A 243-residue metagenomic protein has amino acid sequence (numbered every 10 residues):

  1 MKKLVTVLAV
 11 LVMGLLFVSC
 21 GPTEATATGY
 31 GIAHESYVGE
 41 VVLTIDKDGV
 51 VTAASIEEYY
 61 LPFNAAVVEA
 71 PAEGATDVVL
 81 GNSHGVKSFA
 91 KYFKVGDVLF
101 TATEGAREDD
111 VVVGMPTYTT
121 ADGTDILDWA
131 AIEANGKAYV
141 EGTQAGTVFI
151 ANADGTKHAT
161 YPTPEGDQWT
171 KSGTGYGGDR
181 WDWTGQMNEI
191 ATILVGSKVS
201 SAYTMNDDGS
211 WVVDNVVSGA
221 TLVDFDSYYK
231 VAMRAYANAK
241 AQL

Functional and structural regions predicted by a protein language model:
M1-V5, L11: Positively charged n-region of N-terminal signal peptides that target proteins for export
T6-V7, D48: Intrinsic disorder/low-complexity detector
V7, T23-A25: N-terminal cationic amphipathic segment used for targeting or macromolecule association
L16-S19: C-terminal motif of bacterial Sec signal peptides marking the signal peptidase cleavage site
E24, Y30-L243: Active-site- and interface-proximal helix/loop "cap" or "latch" segments in soluble metabolic and energy-transducing
